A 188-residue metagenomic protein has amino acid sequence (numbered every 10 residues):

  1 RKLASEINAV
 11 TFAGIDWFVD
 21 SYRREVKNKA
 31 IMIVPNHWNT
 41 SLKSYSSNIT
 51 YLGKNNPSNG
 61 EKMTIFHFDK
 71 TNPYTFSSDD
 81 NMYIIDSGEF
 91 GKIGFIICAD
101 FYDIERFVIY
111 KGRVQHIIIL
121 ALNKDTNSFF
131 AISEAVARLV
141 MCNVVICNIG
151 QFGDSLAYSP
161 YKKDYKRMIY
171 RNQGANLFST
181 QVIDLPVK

Functional and structural regions predicted by a protein language model:
R1-F18, R23-R24, F101-V187: CN hydrolase (nitrilase-like) catalytic-core segments centered on the catalytic cysteine and neighboring Lys/Glu
D20-G112: Active-site catalytic loop in hydrolytic enzyme cores
W38-N55, K163-N176, K188: Acidic Ser/Thr/Pro-rich low-complexity disordered segments that often serve as glycosylated linkers/stalks around
